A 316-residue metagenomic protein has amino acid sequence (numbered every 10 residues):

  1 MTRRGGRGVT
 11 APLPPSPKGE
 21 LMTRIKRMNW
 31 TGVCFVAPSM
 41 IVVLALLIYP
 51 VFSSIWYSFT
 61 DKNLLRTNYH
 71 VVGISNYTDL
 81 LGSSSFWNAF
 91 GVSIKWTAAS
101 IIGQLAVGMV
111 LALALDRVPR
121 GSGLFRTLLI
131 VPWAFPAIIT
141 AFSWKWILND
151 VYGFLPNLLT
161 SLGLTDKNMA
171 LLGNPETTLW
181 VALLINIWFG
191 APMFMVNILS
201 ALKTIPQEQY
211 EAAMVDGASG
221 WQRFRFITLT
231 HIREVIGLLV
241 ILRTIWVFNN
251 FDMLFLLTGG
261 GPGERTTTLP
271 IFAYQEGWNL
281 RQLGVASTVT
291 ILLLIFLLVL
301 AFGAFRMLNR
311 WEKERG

Functional and structural regions predicted by a protein language model:
M1-R27: Short, Lys/Arg-rich, polar N-terminal cytosolic tail immediately upstream of the first transmembrane signal-anchor
M28-G316: A structural signal for multi-pass alpha-helical bundles of membrane permease subunits that mediate small-molecule
